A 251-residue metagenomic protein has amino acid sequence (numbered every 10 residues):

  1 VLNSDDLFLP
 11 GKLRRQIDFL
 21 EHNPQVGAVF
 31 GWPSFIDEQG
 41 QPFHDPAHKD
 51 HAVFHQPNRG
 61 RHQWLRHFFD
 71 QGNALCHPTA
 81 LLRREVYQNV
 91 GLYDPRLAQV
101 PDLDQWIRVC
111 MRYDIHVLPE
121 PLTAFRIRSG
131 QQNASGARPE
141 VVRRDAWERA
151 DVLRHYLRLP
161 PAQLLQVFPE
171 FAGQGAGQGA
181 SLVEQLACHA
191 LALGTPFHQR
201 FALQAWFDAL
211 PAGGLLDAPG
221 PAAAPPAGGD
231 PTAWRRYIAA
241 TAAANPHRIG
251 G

Functional and structural regions predicted by a protein language model:
V1-D6: Short beta-strand-to-loop acidic/aromatic patch adjacent to the donor-nucleotide binding site
L9, G31, K49-A172: Conserved nucleotide-sugar donor-binding catalytic segment
P10, V26, Q39, R59 (+5 more regions): Feature targets compositionally biased, intrinsically disordered low-complexity regions with long contiguous runs
G11-D50: Conserved donor NDP-sugar-binding/catalytic core segment of glycosyltransferases
H67-D70, A74, M111, R126-G251: C-terminal subregions of glycosyltransferases and related glycan-biosynthesis enzymes
